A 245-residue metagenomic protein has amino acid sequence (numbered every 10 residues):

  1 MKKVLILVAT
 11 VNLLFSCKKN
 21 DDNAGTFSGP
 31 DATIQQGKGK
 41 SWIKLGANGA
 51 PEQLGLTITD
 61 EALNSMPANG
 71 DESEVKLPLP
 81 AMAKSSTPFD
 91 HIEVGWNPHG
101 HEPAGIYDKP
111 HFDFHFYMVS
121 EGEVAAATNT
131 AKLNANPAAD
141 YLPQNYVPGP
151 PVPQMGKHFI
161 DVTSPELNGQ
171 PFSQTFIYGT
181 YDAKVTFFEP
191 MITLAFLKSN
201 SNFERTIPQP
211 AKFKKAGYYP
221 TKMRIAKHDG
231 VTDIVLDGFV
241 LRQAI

Functional and structural regions predicted by a protein language model:
M1-I6, V11-I34: Bacterial Sec-dependent N-terminal signal peptides
L7, G46, A104-I106, F213-K215: Generic marker of residues within folded, mature protein domains
C17, F114-M118, G238-Q243: Short beta-strand element of the conserved SAM-dependent methyltransferase core
N20-N23, P80-S86, K212-F213: Plant-biased detector of terminal regions, especially N-terminal secretory signal peptides and adjacent cleavage-site
A32-Q35, A47-P110: Short N-terminal edge-element motif at the start of the domain
I34-K38, A47-M66, G122-E123, A131-I245: Intrinsically disordered, flexible peripheral segments
I43: Phosphate/adenylate-binding glycine loop and adjacent helical scaffold
I106-A126: Histidine-centered catalytic micro-motifs
